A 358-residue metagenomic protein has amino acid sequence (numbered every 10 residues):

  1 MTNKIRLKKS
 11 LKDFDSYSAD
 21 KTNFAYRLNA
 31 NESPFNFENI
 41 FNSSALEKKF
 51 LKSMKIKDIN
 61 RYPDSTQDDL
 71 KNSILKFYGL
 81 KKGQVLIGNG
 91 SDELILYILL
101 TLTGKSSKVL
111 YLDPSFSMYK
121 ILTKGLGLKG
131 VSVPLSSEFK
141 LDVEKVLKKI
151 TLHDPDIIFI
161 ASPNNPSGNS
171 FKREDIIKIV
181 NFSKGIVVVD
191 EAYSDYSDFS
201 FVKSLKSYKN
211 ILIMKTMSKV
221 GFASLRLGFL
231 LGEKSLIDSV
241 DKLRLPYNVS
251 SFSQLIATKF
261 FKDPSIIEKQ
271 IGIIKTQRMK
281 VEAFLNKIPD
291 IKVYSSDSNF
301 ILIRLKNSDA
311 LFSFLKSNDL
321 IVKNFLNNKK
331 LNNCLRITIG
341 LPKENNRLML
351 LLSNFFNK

Functional and structural regions predicted by a protein language model:
M1-S65, S73, D154: N-terminal "arm"/small-domain region of PLP-dependent enzymes with the aminotransferase-like
L75-Y97, L112: Short loop-beta-helix segment that forms the pyridoxal 5′-phosphate
K81-V85, S106-K108, E191, K209-N210 (+1 more regions): Short acidic capping loops at alpha-helix termini that bridge into adjacent secondary structure
T101-I160: PLP-dependent aminotransferase-like
S137-Y193: Active-site phosphate-binding strand-loop segment of PLP-dependent enzymes
N210-K287, V293: PLP-dependent aminotransferase class I/II
I274-K275, L285-N318: Conserved PLP-binding catalytic core of the aspartate aminotransferase-like
S317, N327-K358: PLP-dependent enzyme catalytic core of the Aspartate aminotransferase-like
